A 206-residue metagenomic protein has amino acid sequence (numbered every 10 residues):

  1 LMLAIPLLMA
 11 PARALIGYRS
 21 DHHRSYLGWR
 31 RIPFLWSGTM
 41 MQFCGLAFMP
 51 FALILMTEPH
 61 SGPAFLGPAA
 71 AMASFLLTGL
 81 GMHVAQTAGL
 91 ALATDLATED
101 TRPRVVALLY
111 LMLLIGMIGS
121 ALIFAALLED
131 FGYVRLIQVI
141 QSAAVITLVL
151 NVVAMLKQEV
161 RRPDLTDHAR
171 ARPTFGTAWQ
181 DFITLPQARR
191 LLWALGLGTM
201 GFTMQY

Functional and structural regions predicted by a protein language model:
M2-R24, T39-G45: Central cavity-lining transmembrane alpha-helices of secondary-active solute carriers, predominantly the Major
I16, Q205-Y206: Extracytoplasmic
S20-R24, G81, T94-T98: Short helix-loop-helix connector
R24-S25, R30-R31, T98, G132-Y133: A helix-boundary/kink motif common to multi-pass secondary transporters, especially Major Facilitator Superfamily
P33-F65: C-terminal ends and interior cores of transmembrane alpha-helices in multi-pass membrane transporters/permeases
P59-L76, V84-A85, G89-L90, L96-M204: Intracellular loop-helix junctions on the cytosolic face of multi-pass helical membrane proteins
